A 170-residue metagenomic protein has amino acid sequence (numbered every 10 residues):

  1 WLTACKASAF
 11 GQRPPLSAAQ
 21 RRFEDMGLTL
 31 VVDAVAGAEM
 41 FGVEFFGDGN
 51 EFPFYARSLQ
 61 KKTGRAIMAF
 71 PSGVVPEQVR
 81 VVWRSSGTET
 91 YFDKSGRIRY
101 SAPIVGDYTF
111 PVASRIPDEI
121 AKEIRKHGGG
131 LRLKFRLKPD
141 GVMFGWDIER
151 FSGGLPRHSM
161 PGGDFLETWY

Functional and structural regions predicted by a protein language model:
W1-F23: Bacterial Sec signal peptide processing site at the extreme N-terminus
S8-R13, I104-G106, R115, E119: Solvent-exposed, flexible loop/coil segments flanking beta-strands in beta-rich domains
L28-M40: Structural motif
T29-V31, Q78-V82, V105-P111, R132-R136: Ser/Thr- (and often Asn-) enriched beta-sheet segments in non-cytosolic proteins
F41-E89: Tryptophan-paired
S72-V74, P103, K126-G128: Surface-exposed coil/turn segments at beta-strand junctions on protein surfaces, enriched
T90-I98: Edge beta-strands of extracellular beta-sandwich domains
Y108-Y170: Compositionally biased low-complexity segments at domain edges in trafficked proteins and select soluble regulators
